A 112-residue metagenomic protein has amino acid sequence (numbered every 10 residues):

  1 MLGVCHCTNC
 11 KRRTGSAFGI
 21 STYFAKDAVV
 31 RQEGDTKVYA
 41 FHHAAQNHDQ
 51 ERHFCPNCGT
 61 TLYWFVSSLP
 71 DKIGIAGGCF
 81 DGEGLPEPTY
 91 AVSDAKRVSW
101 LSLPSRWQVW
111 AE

Functional and structural regions predicted by a protein language model:
M1-E112: A short Gly-Trp-Pro
